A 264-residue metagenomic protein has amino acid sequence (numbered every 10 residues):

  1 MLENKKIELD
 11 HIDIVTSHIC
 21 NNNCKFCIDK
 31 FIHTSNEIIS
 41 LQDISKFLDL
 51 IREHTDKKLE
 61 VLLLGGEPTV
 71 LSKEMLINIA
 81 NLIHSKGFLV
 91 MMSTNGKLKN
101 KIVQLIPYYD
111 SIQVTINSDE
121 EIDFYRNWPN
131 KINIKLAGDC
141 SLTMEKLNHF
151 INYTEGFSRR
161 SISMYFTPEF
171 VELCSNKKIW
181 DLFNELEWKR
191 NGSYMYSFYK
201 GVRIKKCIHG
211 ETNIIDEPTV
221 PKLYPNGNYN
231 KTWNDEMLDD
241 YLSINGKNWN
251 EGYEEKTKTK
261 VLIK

Functional and structural regions predicted by a protein language model:
M1-I14, F31-H33, H54-K57, E254-K264: N-terminal [4Fe-4S]-dependent radical SAM core
E3-D43, W233: Canonical Radical SAM [4Fe-4S] cluster-binding loop centered on the CxxxCxxC motif and its immediate flanking residues
D10, K57-L59, E217, N226: Exposed loop/turn and edge beta-strand positions of beta-sandwich/beta-sheet ligand-binding modules
T16, G65-G66: Short acidic donor-binding/metal-coordinating loop in glycosyltransferase active sites
K30-F31, G65, F166, G201 (+1 more regions): Short, histidine-centered active-site or binding-site loop motifs used for metal coordination, general acid-base
I44-L63, S72-Y165: Radical SAM/AdoMet-radical enzyme domain recognition
E169, L173-K264: Accessory C-terminal segments flanking Radical SAM cores
